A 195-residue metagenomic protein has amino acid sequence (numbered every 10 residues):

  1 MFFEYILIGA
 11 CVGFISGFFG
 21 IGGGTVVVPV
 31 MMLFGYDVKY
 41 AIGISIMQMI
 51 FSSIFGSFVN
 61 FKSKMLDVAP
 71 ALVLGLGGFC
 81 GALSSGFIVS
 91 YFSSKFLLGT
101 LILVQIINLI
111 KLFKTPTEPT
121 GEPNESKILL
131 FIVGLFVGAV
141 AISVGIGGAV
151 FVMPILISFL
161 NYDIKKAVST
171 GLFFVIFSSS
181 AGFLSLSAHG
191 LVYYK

Functional and structural regions predicted by a protein language model:
M1-F14, V26, V30-F34, V38-K39 (+6 more regions): Juxtamembrane transmembrane-helix boundary motif
G13, I42-I50, V168-I176: Transmembrane helix-bundle signature of multi-pass membrane transporters/permeases
G17: Short alpha-helix within the C-terminal catalytic ATP-binding
G23: Short, conserved catalytic or interaction motifs in soluble domains
I50-S53, I102, I106-L109, I176-S179: Small-residue-rich packing faces within the transmembrane alpha-helices of Major Facilitator Superfamily
S143-G147, G171: A short glycine-/small-residue-rich loop at the edge of a beta-strand within enzyme catalytic domains
A149-F151: Extracytoplasmic gate region of multi-pass secondary transporters
